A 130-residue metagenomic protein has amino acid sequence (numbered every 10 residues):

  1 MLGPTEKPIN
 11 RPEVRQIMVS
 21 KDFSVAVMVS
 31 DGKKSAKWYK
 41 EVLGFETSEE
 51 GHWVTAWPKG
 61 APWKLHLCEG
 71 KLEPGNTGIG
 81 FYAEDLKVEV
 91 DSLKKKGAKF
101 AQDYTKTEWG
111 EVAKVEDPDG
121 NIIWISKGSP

Functional and structural regions predicted by a protein language model:
G3-K34, P62, T77-I79, K127-P130: N-terminal beta-strand motif that seeds the catalytic metal site of vicinal oxygen chelate
I17-M18, K40, K71, V115: Structural motif
V19-S20, A26-K64: Core segments of cupin and vicinal oxygen chelate
S30-G32, I79-I122, K127-P130: Vicinal oxygen chelate
V42, H66-C68, F100: A generic local structural motif
E46-T77, V115-E116, I122-G128: Conserved short beta-strand elements that form part of the metal-binding/catalytic scaffold of enzyme active sites
